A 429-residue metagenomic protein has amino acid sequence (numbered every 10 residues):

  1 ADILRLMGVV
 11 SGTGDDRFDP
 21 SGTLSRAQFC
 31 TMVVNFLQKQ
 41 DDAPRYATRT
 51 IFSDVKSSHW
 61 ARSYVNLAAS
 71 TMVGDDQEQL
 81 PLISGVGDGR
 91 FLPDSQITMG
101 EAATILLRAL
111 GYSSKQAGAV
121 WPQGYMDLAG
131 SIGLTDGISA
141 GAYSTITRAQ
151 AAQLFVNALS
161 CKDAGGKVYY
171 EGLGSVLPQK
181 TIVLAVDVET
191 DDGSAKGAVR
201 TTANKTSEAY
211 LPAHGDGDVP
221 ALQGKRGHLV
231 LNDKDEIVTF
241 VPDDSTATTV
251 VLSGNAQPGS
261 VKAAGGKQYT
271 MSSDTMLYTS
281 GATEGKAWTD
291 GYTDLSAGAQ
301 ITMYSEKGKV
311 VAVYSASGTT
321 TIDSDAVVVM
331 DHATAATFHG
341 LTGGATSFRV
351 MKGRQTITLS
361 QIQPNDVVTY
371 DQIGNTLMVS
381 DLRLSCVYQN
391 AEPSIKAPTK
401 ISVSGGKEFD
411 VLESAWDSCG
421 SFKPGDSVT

Functional and structural regions predicted by a protein language model:
A1, S11-N66, S70-E101, L106-T145 (+2 more regions): Feature responds to low-complexity, polar/acidic, surface-exposed segments characteristic of secreted/exported proteins
A149, Q153, L159-T206, L211-D274 (+1 more regions): Short, flexible, surface-exposed loop segments at domain boundaries
